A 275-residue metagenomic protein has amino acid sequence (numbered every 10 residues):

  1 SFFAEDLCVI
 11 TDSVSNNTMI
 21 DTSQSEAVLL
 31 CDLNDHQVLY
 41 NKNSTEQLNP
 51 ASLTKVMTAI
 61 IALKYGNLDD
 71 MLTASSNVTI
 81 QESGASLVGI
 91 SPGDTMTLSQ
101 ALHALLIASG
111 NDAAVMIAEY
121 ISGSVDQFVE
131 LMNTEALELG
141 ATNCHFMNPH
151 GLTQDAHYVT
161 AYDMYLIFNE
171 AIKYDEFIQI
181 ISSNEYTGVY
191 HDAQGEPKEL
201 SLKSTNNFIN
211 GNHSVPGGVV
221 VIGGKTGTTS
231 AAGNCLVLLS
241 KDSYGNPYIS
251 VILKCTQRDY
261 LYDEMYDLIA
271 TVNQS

Functional and structural regions predicted by a protein language model:
F2-A27, S124-S275: Penicillin-recognizing serine hydrolase domain
F2-Y162, L166-D175: Active-site-adjacent loops and short helices of periplasmic peptidoglycan-processing enzymes
